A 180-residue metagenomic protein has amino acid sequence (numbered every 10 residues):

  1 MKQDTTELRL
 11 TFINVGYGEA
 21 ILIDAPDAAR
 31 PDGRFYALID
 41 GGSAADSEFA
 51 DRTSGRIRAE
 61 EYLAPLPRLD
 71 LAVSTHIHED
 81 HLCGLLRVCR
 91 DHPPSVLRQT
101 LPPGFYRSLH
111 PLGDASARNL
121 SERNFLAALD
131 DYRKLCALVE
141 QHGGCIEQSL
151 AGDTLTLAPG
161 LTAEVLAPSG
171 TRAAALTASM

Functional and structural regions predicted by a protein language model:
K2-R68: Conserved beta-strand hairpin/beta-sheet module of binuclear metal-dependent hydrolase folds, prominently
K2-R9, P67, L82-M180: Flexible, acidic/histidine-containing loops and adjacent segments that form or flank the divalent-metal
V15, I39-A44, I77, L101 (+2 more regions): Active-site metal-binding loops of divalent metal-dependent hydrolases
A37-I39, V73, R98: Structural motif
A45-E48, D70-V73, S121-N124: Second-shell loop/turn segments in exported
D46, E79-L82: Loop/helix-junction capping segments adjacent to catalytic residues or to phosphate/diphosphate-binding pockets
F49-R52, H78, A128: Solvent-exposed, acidic/flexible segments
R68-D80: Metallo-beta-lactamase
